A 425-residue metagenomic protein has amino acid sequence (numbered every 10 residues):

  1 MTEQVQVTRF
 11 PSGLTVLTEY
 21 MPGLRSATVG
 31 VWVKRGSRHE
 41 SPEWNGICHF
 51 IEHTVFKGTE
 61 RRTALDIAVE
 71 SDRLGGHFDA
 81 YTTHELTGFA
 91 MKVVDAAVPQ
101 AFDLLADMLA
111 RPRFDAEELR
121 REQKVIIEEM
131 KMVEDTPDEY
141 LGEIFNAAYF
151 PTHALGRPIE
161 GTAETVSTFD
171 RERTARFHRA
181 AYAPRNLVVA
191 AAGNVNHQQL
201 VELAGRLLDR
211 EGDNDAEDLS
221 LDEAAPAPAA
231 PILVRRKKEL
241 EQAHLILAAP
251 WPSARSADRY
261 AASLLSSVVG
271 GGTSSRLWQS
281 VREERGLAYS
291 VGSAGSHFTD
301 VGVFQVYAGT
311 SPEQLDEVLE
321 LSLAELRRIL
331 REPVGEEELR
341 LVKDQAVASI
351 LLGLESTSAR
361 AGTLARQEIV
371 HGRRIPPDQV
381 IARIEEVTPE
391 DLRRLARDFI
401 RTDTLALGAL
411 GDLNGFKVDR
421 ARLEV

Functional and structural regions predicted by a protein language model:
E3-V5, R9, Y20, A64-D218 (+7 more regions): Charge-rich, well-structured scaffold segments of protease-associated domains
G13, Y20-S71, Y182, A257-V269 (+1 more regions): Active/ligand-binding-proximal structured segments within catalytic/core domains that scaffold catalytic residues
P231-I232: Flexible, small-/acidic-enriched active-site or ligand-binding loops
H244: Short hydrophobic/aromatic beta-strand or adjacent loop that forms the aromatic wall/cage of a ligand/substrate-binding
L247: A domain-level signal for the structural core that forms small-molecule/cofactor-binding pockets and catalytic centers
